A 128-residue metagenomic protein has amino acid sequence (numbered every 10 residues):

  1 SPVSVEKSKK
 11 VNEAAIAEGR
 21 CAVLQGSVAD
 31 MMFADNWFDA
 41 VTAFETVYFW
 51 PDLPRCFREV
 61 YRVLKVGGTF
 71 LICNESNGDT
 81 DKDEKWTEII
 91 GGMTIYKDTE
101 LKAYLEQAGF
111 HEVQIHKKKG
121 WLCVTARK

Functional and structural regions predicted by a protein language model:
S1-D30: Class I SAM-dependent methyltransferase SAM/SAH-binding core
A29-V41: A short acidic, Gly/Pro-enriched loop at the edge of an enzyme's catalytic core that lines a small-molecule cofactor
D39-L53: A short SAM/SAH-binding and catalytic strip from SAM-dependent methyltransferases
P54-V66: A short glycine-rich, Lys/Arg-flanked "PGG" loop and its adjoining helix->strand segment in the class I
G67-N74: Conserved beta-strand signature within the Rossmann-like core of class I S-adenosyl-L-methionine
E75-G92: Short, glycine-/aromatic-enriched active-site segment of Class I SAM-dependent methyltransferases
G92-G109: Short alpha-helix
A108-K128: Core SAM-dependent methyltransferase catalytic element
